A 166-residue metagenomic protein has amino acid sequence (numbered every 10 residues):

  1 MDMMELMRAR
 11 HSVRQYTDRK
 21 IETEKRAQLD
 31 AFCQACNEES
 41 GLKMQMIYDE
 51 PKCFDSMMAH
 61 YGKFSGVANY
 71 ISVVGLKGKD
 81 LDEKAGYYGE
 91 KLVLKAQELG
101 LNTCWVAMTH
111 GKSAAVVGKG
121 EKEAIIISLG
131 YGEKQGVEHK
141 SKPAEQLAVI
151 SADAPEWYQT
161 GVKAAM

Functional and structural regions predicted by a protein language model:
M1-M166: Acidic, surface-exposed loops and disordered segments
